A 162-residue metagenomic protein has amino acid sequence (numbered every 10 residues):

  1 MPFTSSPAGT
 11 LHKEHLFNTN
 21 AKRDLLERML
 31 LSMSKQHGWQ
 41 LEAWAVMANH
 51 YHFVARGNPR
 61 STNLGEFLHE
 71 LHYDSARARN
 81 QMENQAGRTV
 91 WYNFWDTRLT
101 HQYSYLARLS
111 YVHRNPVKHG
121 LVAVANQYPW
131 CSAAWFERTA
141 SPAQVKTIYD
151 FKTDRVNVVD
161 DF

Functional and structural regions predicted by a protein language model:
M1-F162: Short catalytic/metal-binding and nucleic-acid-binding patches
